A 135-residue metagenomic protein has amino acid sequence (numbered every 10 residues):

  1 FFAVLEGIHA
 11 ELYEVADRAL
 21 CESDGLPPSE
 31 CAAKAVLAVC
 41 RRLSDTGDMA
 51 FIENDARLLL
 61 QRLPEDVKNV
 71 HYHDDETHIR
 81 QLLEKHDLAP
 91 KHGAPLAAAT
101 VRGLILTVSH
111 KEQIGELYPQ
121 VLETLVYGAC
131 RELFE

Functional and structural regions predicted by a protein language model:
F1-A16: Alpha-helical DNA-contacting segments of helix-turn-helix folds
A3, D17-D45, A97: Hydrophobic alpha-helical connector segments
A3, K34, A38, H78-Q81 (+2 more regions): Alpha-helical elements of Rossmann-like donor-binding domains used by nucleotide-donor carbohydrate transfer enzymes
A10-Y13, K34, D45, L60-D87 (+1 more regions): Amphipathic alpha-helical packing segments from all-alpha helical-bundle domains
D17-A19, I52-R62: Short linear capping/connector segments at secondary-structure termini
T46-A50: Short, structured loop/turn "capping" segments at alpha-beta junctions
F51-D55, N69-Y72, E84-A129, L133: Hydrophobic/aromatic-rich alpha-helical bundle segments in the mid-to-C-terminal region
